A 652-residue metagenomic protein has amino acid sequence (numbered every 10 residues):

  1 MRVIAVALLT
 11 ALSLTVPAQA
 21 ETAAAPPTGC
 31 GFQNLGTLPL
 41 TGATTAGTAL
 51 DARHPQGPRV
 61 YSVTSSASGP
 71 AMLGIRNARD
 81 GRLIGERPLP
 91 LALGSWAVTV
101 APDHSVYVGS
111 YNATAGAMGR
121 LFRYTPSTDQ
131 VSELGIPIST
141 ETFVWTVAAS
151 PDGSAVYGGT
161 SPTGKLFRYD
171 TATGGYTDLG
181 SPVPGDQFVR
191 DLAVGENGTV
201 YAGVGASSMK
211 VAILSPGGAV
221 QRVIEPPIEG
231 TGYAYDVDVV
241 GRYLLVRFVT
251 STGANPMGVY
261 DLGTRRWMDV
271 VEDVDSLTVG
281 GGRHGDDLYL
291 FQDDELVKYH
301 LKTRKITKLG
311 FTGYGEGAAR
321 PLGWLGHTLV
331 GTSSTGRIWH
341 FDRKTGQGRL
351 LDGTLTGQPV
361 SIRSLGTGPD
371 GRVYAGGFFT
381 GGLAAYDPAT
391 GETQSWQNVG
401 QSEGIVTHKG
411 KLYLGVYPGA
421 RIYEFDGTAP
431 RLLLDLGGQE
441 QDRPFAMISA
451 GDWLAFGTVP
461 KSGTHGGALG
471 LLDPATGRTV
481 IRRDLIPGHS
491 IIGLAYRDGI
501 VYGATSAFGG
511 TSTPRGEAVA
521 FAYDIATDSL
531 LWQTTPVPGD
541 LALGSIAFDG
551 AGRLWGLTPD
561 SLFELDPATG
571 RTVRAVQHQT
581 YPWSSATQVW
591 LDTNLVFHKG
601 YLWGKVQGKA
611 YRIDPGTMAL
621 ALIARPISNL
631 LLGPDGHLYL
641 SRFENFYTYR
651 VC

Functional and structural regions predicted by a protein language model:
M1-A24: Secretory targeting and sorting signals
T37-A43, R87-L91, G135-T140, G180-G185 (+10 more regions): Surface loop/turn motifs at the tips and blade-to-blade linkers of beta-strand repeat domains
T37-A71: Beta-strand-rich domains and repeat architectures in extracellular enzymes and scaffolds, especially beta-propellers
G42-A52, A92-T99, E141-A148, D186-A193 (+10 more regions): Repeated scaffold domains used in trafficking and secretory/extracellular systems, primarily beta-propellers
R59-V63, V106-Y107, V156-G158, V200-G203 (+10 more regions): Conserved beta-propeller blade signature
S65-A67, Y111-A113, S161-P162, G205-S207 (+10 more regions): Short loop/turn segments immediately following the C-termini of beta-strands
G69-G74, G116-F122, G164-F167, S208-A212 (+10 more regions): Structural motif
A621-C652: Blade-level signature of beta-propeller repeat domains, shared across WD40, Kelch, NHL, RCC1 and BNR/Asp-box propellers
